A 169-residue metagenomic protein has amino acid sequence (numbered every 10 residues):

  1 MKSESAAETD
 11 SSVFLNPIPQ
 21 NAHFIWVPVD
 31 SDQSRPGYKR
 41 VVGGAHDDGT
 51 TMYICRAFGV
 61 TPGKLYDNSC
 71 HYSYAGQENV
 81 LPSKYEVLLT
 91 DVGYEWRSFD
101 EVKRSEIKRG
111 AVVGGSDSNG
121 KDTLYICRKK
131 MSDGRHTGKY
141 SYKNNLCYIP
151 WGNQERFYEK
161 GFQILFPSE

Functional and structural regions predicted by a protein language model:
M1-G49, V80, V92, K103-R109 (+2 more regions): Low-complexity, intrinsically disordered flanking regions
S5-A7, V13, H71, A75 (+2 more regions): Serine/proline-rich low-complexity intrinsically disordered segments, especially terminal tails, linkers
W26, S34-R35, G59-K64, E95-W96 (+1 more regions): Short loop/beta submotifs within extracellular cysteine-rich repeat domains
G44-V92: Acidic (E/D-rich), amphipathic helical modules within compact regulatory domains
F58-G59, Y74-Q77, E101-V102, K130-M131 (+1 more regions): Secondary-structure transition/turn motif
G63-A75, S98-V102, H136-C147: Short, tandemly repeated low-complexity microdomains enriched for cysteine and small residues
E78-K103, Y158-E169: Intrinsically disordered, low-complexity, charged/polar segments
S105-E169: Extracellular glycan/ECM-engagement signal in secreted proteins
